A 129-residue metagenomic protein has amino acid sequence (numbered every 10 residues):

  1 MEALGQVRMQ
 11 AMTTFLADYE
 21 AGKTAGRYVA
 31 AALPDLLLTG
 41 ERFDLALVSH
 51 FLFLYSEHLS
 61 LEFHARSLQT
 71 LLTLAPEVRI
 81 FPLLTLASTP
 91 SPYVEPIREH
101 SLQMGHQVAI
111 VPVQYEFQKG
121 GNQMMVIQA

Functional and structural regions predicted by a protein language model:
M1-G26, P34: Class I S-adenosyl-L-methionine-dependent methyltransferase module
R27-A31, A109-V111: General small-molecule cofactor/ligand-binding pocket signal
A31-L47: A short acidic, Gly/Pro-enriched loop at the edge of an enzyme's catalytic core that lines a small-molecule cofactor
D35, F53-L54, T85: Active-site micro-motifs of SAM-dependent methyltransferase domains
A46-F51, V78: Hydrophobic beta-strand segment of the Class I
L54-T70: A short, conserved alpha-helix within the catalytic core of class I
S67-L86: Conserved beta-strand signature within the Rossmann-like core of class I S-adenosyl-L-methionine
A87-A129: Class I S-adenosyl-L-methionine
